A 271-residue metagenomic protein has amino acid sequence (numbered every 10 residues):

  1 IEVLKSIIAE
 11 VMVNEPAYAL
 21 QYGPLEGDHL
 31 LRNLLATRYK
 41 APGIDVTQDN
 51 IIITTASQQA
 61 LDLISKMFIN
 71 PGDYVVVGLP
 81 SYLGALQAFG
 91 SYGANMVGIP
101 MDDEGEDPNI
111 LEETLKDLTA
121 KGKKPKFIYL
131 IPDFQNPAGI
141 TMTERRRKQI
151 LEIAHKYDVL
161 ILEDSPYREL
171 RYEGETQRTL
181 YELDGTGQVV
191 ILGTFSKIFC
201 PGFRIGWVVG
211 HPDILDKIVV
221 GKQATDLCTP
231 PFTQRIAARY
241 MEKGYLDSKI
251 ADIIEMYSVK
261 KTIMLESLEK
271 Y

Functional and structural regions predicted by a protein language model:
I8-Y157, R168-L183, Y257: Conserved core of the PLP fold type I
D164: Glycine-centered flexible beta-alpha turn that most often forms the glycine-rich phosphate-binding loop
G185-E255, S267: Conserved core segment of the aminotransferase class I/II
I263-Y271: Short, intrinsically disordered, charge-balanced linker/junction segments flanking boundaries in proteins
